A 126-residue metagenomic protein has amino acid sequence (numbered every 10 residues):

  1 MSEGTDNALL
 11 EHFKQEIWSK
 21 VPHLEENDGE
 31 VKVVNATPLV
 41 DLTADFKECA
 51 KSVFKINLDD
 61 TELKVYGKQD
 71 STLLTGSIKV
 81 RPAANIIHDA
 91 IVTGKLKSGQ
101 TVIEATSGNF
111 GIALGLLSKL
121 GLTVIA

Functional and structural regions predicted by a protein language model:
M1-A126: PLP-dependent amino-acid enzyme catalytic core
